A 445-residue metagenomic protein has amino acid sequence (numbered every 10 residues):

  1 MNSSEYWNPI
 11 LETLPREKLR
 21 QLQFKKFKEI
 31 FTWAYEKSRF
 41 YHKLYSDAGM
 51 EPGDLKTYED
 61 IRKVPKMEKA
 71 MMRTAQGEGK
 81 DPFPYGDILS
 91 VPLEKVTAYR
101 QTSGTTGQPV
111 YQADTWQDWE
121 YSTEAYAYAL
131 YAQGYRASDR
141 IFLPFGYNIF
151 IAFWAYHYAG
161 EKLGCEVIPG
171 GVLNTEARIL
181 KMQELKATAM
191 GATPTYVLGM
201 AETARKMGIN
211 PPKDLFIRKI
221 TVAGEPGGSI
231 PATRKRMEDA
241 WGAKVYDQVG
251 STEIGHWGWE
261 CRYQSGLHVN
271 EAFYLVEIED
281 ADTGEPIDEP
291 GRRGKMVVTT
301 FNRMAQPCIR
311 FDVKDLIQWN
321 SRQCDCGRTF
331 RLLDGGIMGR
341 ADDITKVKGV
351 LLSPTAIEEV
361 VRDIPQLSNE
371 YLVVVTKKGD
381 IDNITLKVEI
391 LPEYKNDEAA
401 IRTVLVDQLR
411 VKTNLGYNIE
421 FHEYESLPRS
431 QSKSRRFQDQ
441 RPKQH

Functional and structural regions predicted by a protein language model:
M1-Q101, G107-E124, Y128-A132, R234 (+4 more regions): Nucleotide 5′-phosphate-binding alpha/beta core
A34, T102-T105, I141, M190 (+1 more regions): Conserved S/T- and glycine-rich ATP-binding loop of Class I adenylate-forming
W116-A129, R140-G199: AMP-binding/adenylate-forming
Y135-D139: Short helix-loop-beta connector
R140, M207-G228: Conserved helix-loop-beta element of the AMP-binding
M190, V297, F301-L415, S432: AMP-binding/adenylate-forming catalytic core of the ANL superfamily
V197-F216, K235-E238: Adenylate-forming
V222, G227-S229, T233-Q323: Conserved AMP-binding/adenylate-forming
